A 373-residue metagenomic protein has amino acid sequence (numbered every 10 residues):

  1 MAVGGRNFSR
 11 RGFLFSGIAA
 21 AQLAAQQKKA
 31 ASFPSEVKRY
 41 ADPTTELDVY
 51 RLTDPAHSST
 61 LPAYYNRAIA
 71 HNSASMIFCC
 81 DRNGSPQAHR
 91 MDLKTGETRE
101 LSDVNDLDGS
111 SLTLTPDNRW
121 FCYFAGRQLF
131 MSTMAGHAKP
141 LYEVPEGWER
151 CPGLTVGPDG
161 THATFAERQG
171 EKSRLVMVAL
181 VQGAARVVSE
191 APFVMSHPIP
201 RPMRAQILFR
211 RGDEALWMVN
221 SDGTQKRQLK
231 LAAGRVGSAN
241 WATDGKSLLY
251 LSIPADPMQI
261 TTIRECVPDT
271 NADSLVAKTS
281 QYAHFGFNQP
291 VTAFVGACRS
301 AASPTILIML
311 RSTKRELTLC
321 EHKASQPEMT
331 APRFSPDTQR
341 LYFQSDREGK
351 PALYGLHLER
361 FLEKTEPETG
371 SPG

Functional and structural regions predicted by a protein language model:
M1-A19: N-terminal secretory signal peptides and thylakoid transit peptides that target proteins across membranes
Q27-Y50: Blade/loop signatures of beta-propeller domains
N66-A74, L112-R119, L154-H162, P198-Q206 (+3 more regions): Blade-terminus and WD-like Trp-Asp/Gly-His loop motifs, strongest in beta-propeller folds
I77-N83, F121-T133, T164-G170, I207-E214 (+3 more regions): Beta-strand C-termini and the immediately following turn/loop, strongest in propeller blades
P86-H89, L93-G126: Blade-loop segments of beta-propeller domains
Y123-K172: Asp-box/WD-like beta-propeller blade repeats and closely related beta-sheet repeat scaffolds
A277-F285, R315-R333: Conserved blade-ending motifs and adjacent loop-strand segments that build the rim/top face of beta-propeller domains
T330-G373: Blade-level signature of beta-propeller repeat domains, shared across WD40, Kelch, NHL, RCC1 and BNR/Asp-box propellers
